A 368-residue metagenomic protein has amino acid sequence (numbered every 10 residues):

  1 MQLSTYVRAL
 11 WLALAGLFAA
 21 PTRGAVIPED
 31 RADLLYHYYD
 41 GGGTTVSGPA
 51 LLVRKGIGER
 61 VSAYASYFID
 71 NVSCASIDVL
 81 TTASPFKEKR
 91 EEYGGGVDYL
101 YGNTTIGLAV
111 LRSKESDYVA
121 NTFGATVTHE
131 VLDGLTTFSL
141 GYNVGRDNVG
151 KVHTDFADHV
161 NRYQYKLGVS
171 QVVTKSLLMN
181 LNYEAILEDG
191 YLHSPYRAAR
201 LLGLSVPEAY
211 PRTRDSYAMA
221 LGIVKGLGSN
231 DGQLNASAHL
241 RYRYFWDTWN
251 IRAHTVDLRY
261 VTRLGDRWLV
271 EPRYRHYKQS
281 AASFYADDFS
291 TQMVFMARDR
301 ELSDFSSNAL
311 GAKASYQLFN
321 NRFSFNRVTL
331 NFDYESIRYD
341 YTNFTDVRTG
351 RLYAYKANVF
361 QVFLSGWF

Functional and structural regions predicted by a protein language model:
T22-E29, R60, N103, L132-T136 (+4 more regions): Short loop/turn motifs that connect adjacent beta-strands in outer-membrane beta-barrel proteins
A32-L34, A65, L108, F138-Y142 (+6 more regions): Membrane-embedded beta-strand positions of outer-membrane beta-barrel proteins
Y36-D40, I69-S73, Y101-N103, R112-S116 (+9 more regions): Transmembrane beta-strands of outer-membrane beta-barrel pores
Y36-Y39, V79-S84, A109-S113, T126 (+6 more regions): Extracellular loop and loop/strand-boundary signature of outer-membrane beta-barrel proteins
T44, S66-G96, L135-R200, D215 (+1 more regions): Outer-membrane beta-barrel translocator/channel fold
T45-P49, K89-Y93, L100, V119-F123 (+5 more regions): Residues that define the transmembrane beta-barrel architecture of outer-membrane proteins
L51-K55, G95-Y99, A125-H129, L167-Q171 (+5 more regions): Residues on the lipid-exposed face of transmembrane beta-strands in outer-membrane beta-barrel proteins
T82-A83, I186, L192-G222, T248-D257 (+2 more regions): Outer membrane beta-barrel transmembrane domains
